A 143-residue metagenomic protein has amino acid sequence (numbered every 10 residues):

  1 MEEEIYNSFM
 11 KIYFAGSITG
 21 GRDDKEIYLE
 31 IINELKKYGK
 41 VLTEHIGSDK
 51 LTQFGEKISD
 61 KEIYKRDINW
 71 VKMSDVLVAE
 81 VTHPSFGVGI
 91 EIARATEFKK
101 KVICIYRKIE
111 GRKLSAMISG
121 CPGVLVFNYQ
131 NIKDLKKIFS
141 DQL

Functional and structural regions predicted by a protein language model:
M1-L143: Conserved catalytic or regulatory cores that recognize and/or transform ribose-phosphate-containing ligands
